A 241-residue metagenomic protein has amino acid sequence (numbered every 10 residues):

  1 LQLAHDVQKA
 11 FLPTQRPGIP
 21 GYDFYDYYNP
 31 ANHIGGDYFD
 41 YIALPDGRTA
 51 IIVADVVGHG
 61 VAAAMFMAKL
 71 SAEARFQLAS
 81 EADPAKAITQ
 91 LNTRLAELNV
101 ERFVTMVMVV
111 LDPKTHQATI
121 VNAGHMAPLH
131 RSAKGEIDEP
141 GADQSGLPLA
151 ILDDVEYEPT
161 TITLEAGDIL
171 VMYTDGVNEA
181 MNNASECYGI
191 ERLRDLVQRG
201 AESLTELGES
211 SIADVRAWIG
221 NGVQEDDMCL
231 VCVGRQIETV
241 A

Functional and structural regions predicted by a protein language model:
L1-V171, G220-A241: … and, occasionally, acidic/histidine-rich disordered N-termini of signaling adaptors
T160-M172, V177-A241: C-terminal catalytic subdomain
